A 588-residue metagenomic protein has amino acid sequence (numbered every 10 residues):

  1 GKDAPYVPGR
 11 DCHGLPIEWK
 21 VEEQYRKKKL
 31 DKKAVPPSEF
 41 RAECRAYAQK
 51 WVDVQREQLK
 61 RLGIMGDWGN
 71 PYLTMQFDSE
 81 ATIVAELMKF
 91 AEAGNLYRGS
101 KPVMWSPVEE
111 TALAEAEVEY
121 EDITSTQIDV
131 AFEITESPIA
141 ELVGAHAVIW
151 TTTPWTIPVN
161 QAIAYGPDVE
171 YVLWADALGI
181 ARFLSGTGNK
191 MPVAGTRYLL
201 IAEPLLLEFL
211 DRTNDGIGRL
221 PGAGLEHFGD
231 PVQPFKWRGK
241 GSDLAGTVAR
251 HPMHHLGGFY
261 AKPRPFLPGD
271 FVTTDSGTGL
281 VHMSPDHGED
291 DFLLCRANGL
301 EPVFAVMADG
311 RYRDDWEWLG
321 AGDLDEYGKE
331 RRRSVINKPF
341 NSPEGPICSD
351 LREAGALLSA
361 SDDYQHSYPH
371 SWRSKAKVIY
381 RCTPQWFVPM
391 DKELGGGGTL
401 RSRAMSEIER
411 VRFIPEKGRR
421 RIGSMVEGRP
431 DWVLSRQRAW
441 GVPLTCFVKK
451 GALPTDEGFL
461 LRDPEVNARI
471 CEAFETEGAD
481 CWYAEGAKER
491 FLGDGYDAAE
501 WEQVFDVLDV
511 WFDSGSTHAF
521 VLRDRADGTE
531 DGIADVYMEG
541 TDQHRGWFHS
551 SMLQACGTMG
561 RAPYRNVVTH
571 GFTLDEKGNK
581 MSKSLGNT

Functional and structural regions predicted by a protein language model:
K2, E18-P158, A177-L178, F183-N189 (+7 more regions): Residue patterns forming the tRNA-binding/recognition surfaces of aminoacyl-tRNA synthetases and related DALR
A4-L15, Y171-L173, I180-G186, V193-H251 (+3 more regions): Carboxylate/His-rich catalytic cores and anion/metal-binding grooves
A91-I123, L220-F235, L244, R250 (+1 more regions): Amphipathic alpha-helical
E121, M283-D286, A499-D506, G528 (+2 more regions): Conserved phosphate-binding loops in nucleotide/dinucleotide-binding enzymes
R182, G195-R197, I201-L205, L210-G224 (+2 more regions): Glycine-rich (often Gly-Gly/Gly-Pro-rich) flexible segments and glycine-rich loop motifs, frequently accented by
G257-L267, Q503-G532, R565: Active-site-adjacent "gating/activation" loops or surface patches in catalytic cores
E289-R296, S550-M559: Alpha-helical support elements that line or immediately flank enzyme active sites and cofactor-binding pockets
M425-P430, R438-F447, E485-E489, E502-W511 (+3 more regions): Catalytic cores of enzymes that engage adenine nucleotides and/or redox cofactors via long glycine-rich, Lys/Arg/His
